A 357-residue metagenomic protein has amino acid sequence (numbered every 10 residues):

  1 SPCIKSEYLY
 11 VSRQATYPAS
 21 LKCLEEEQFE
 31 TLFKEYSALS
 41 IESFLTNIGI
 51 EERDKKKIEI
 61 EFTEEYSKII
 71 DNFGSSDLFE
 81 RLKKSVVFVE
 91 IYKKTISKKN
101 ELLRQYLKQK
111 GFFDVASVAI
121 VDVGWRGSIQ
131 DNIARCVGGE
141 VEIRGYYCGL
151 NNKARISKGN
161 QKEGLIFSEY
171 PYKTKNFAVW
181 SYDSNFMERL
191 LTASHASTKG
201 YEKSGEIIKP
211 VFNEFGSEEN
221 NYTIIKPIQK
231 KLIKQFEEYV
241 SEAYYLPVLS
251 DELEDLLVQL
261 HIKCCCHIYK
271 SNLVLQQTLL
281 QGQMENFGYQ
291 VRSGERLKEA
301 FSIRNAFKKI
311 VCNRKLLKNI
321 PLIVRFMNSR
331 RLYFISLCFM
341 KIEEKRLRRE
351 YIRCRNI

Functional and structural regions predicted by a protein language model:
S1-I357: Long, low-complexity, Lys/Arg-enriched
